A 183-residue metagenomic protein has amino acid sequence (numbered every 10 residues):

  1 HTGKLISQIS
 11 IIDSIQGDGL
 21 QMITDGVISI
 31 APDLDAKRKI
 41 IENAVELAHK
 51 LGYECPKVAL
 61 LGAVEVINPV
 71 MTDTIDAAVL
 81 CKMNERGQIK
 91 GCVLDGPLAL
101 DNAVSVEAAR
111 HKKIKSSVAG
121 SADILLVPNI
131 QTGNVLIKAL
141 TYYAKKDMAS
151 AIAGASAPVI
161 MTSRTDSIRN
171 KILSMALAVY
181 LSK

Functional and structural regions predicted by a protein language model:
H1-V118, I124-V127, T132-K183: Anion-binding alpha/beta catalytic cores of soluble intermediary-metabolism enzymes, centered on
